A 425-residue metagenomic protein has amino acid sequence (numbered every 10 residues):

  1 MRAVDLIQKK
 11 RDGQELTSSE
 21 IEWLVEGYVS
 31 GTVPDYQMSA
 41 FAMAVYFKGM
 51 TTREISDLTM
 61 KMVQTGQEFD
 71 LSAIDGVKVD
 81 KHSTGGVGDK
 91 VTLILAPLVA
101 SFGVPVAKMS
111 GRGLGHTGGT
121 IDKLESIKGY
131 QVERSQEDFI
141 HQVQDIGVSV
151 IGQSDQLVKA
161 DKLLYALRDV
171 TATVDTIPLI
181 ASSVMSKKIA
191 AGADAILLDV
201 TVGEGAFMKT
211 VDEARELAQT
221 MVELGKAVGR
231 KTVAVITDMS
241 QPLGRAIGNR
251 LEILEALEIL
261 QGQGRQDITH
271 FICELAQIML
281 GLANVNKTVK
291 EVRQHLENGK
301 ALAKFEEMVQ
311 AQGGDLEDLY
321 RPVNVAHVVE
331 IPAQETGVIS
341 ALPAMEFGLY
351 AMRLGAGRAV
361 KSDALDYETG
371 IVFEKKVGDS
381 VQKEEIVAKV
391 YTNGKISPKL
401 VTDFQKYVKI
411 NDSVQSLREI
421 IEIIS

Functional and structural regions predicted by a protein language model:
M1-G88, I127, E306-Q312, I424-S425: Acidic, glycine/proline-rich low-complexity segments that act as flexible tails and inter-domain linkers
D5, K10, E15-T17, Y28 (+6 more regions): Well-ordered secondary-structure scaffolds
F47-K48, L93-A107, K187-G192, A227-V228 (+1 more regions): Alpha-helix C-terminal capping segments
V77-A100, V104-H116: Glycine/serine-rich anion-binding loops at beta->alpha junctions that coordinate negatively charged ligand groups
T92, S110, T117-D122, S154 (+3 more regions): Short acidic, glycine/serine/threonine-rich loops at helix termini
M109, V143, I151-Q153, V184 (+2 more regions): Short beta-strand segments
K123-S149, Q219-G225, G229: A glycine-rich helix N-cap at a beta->alpha junction
Q144-A193: Phosphate/diphosphate-binding glycine-rich loops and adjacent basic-rich segments that engage nucleotide
